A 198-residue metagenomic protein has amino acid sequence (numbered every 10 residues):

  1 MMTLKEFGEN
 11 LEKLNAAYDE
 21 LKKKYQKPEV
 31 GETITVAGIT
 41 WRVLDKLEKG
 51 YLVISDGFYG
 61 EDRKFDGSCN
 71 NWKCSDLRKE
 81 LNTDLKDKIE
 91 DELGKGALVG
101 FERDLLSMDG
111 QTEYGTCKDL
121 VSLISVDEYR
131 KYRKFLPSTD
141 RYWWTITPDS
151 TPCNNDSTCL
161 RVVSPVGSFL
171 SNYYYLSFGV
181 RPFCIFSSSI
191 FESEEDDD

Functional and structural regions predicted by a protein language model:
M2-D198: Collagenous Gly-X-Y triple-helix signature in extracellular proteins
